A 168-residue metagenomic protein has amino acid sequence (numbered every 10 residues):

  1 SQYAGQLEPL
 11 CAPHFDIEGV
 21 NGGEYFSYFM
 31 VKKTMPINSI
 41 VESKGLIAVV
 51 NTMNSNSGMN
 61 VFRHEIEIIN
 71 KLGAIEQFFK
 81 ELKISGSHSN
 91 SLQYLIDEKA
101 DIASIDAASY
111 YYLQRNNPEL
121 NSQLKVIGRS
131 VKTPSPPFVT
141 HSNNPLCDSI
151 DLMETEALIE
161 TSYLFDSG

Functional and structural regions predicted by a protein language model:
S1-A4, I96-D97, D101-S122: A ligand-binding cleft/hinge motif common to bilobed small-molecule-binding domains
S1-P13: N-terminal segment of the mature folded domain
E8, F78-E81, Q123-K125: Conserved beta-strand segments of alpha/beta enzyme cores
C11-P13, I17-F26, P118-E156, T161-G168: Periplasmic-binding protein-like
G19-L92, L164-G168: Bilobed "Venus flytrap"/periplasmic-binding protein-like clamshell domains and structurally analogous long
T34, M53, S87, D106-Y110 (+2 more regions): Histidine- and/or cysteine-centered catalytic micro-motif in compact active-site loops
I47, S91, A100-A103, P136: Conserved active-site beta-strand-loop modules that form the wall/rim of enzyme catalytic pockets and either contain
L92, A107, T155-E156: Extracytoplasmic/secreted envelope proteins and their assembly/folding machinery, especially bacterial periplasmic
